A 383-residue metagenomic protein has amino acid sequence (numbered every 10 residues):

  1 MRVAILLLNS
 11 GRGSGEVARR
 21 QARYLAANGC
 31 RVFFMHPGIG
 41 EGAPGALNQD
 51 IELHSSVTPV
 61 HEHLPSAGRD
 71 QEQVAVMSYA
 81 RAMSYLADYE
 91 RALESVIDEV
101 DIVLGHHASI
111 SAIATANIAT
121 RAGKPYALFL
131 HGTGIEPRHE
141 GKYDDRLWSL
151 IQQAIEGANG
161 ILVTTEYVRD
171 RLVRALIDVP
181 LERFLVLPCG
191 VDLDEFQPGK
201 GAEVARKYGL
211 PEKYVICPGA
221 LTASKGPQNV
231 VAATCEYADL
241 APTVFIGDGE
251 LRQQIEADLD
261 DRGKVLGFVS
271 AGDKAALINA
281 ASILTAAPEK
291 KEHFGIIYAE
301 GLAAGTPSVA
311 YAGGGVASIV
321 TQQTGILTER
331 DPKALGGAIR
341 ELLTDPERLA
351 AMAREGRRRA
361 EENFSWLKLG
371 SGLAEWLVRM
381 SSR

Functional and structural regions predicted by a protein language model:
Y85-D88, P125-A127, I135-Q153, D170: Nucleotide-sugar donor phosphate/pyrophosphate-binding loop at the beta->alpha transition of glycosyltransferases
D101, N279-H293, T306: Acidic donor-binding loop of glycosyltransferase active sites
Y167, G190: Carbohydrate-associated surface elements
G209-K225, V231-A238, V244: Conserved donor-binding/catalytic core segment of Leloir-type glycosyltransferases
Q253-A276: Nucleotide-activated donor-binding/catalytic signature segment of Leloir-type glycosyltransferases, i.e., the conserved
Y298-A299, G313-L327: Short acidic/histidine- and often glycine-rich active-site loop of Leloir-type glycosyltransferases that engages
A304-A310: Short hydrophobic beta-strand element within catalytic cores of glycosyltransferases and related nucleotide-activated
Q322-K333, E341-E347: Conserved acidic donor-binding segment of nucleotide-sugar-dependent glycosyltransferases
